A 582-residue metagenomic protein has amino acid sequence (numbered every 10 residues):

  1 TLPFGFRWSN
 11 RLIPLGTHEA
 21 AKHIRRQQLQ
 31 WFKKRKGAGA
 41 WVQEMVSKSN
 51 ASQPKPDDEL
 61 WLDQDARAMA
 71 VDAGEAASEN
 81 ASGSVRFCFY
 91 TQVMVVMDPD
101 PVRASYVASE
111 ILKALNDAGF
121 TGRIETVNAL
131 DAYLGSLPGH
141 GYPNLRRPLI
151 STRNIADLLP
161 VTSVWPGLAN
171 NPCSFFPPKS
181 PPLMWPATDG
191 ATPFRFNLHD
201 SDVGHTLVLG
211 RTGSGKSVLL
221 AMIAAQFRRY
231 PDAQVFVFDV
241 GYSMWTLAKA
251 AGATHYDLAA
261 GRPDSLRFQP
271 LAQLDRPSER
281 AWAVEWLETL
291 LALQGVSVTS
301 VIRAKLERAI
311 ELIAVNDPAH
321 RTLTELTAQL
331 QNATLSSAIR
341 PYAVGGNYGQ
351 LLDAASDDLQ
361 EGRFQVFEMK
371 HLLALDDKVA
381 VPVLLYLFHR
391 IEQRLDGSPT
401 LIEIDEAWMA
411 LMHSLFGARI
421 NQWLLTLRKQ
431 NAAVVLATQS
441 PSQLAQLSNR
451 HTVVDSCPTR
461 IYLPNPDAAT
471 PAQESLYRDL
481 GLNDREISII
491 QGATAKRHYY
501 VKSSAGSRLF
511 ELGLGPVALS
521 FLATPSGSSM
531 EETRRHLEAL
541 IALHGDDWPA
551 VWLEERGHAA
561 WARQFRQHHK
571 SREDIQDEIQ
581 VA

Functional and structural regions predicted by a protein language model:
T1-V164: Extended, folded cores of ATP/NTP-driven motor/assembly subunits in large transport and secretion machines
A20, F120, L134-F194, W245-A253 (+6 more regions): P-loop NTPase motor domains
D57-E79, F176-P193, L198, N347-G349: Conserved alpha/beta core surface patches that mediate binding of polyanionic ligands
V93-R103, T212-S214, H371-L373, W408: A generic structural motif
P177-A260: Glycine-rich phosphate-binding loop of nucleotide-binding enzymes
G241, A437-P441, P464-D467: A short beta-strand-to-loop transition that corresponds to the Sensor-1 phosphate-sensing loop of AAA+ P-loop ATPases
A253-D257, N449-L463: A short helix-turn-beta junction within AAA+ P-loop NTPase domains corresponding to the substrate/partner-engaging
R478-L537: Conserved P-loop NTPase
